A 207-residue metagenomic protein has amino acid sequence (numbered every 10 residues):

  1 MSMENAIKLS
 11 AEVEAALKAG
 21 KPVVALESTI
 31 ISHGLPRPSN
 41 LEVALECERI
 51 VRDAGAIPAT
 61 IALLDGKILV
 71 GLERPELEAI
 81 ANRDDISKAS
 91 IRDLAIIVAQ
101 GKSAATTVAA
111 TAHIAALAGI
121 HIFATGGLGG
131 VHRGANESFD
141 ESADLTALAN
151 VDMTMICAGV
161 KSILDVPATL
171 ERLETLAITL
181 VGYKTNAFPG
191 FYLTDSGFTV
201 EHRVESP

Functional and structural regions predicted by a protein language model:
M1-A54, L117: N-terminal glycine-/serine-/threonine-rich phosphate-binding loop
S2, T29-I30, S90-G101, V151-C157: Short, basic, glycine/proline-bearing loop/turn elements
E14-K18, V23-V24, D53, I114-L117 (+4 more regions): Solvent-exposed alpha-helices and their adjacent loops that cap or buttress functional pockets in soluble metabolic
V24-L26, A59-L63, A104, I122-G127 (+3 more regions): General beta-strand structural signal in soluble alpha/beta enzymes
S28, H33-L35, L41-I97: Glycine-rich nucleotide/cofactor/substrate-binding loop typically near the N-terminus or early in the first domain
P38-A44, E76-A81, G130-A149, R172: A glycine- and small-aliphatic-rich helix-loop capping segment at beta-alpha/alpha-beta transitions that lines
P75-L128: A generic, well-ordered mixed alpha/beta core segment in the N-terminal half of proteins
G134, D152, I156-P207: Glycine-rich anion-binding loops and their surrounding alpha/beta cores
